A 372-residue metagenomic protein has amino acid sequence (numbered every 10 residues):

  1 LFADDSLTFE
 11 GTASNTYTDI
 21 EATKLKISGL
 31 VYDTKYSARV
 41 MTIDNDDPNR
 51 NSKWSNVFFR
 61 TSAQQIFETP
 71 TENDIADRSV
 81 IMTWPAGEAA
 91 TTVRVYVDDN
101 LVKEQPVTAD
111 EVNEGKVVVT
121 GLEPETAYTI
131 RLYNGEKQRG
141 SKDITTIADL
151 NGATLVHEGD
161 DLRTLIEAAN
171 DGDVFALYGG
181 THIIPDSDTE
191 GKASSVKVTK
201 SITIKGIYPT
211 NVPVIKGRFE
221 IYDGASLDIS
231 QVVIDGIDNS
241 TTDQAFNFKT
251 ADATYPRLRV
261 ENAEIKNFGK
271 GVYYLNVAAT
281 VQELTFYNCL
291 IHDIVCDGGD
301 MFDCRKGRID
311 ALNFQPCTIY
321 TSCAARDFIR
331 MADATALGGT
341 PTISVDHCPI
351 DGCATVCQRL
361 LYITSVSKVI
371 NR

Functional and structural regions predicted by a protein language model:
L1-V31, N45-D46, R94-E123: Recognizes extended acidic, P/S/T-rich segments that occur within or adjacent to Ig-like beta-sandwich modules
Y32, I43-Q65, P124, G135-N151: Extracellular fibronectin type III
D47-P48, D186-S187, K216-F219, I237-F246 (+5 more regions): Short glycine/acidic-rich loop motifs that flank beta-strands on beta-rich extracellular proteins
R78, E167-D171, I183-K205, V212-R257 (+1 more regions): Extracellular beta-strand-rich solenoid/capping regions of secreted or surface-exposed proteins that bind or remodel
R78-A89: Conserved aromatic anchor
A148-D188: Acidic Gly/Asp/Thr-rich repetitive segments characteristic of extracellular carbohydrate-active and adhesion proteins
S226-G236, Y255-N267, V281-V295, R308-A325 (+2 more regions): Right-handed parallel beta-helix
